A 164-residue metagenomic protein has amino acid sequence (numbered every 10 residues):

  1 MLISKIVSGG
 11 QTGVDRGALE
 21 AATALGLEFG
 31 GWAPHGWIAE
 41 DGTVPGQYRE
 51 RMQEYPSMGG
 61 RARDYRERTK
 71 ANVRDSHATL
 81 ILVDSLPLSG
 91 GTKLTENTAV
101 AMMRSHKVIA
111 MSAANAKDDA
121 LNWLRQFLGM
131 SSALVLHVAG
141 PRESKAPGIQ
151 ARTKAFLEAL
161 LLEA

Functional and structural regions predicted by a protein language model:
L2-V135, R142-L162: Acidic/glycine-enriched connector segments
